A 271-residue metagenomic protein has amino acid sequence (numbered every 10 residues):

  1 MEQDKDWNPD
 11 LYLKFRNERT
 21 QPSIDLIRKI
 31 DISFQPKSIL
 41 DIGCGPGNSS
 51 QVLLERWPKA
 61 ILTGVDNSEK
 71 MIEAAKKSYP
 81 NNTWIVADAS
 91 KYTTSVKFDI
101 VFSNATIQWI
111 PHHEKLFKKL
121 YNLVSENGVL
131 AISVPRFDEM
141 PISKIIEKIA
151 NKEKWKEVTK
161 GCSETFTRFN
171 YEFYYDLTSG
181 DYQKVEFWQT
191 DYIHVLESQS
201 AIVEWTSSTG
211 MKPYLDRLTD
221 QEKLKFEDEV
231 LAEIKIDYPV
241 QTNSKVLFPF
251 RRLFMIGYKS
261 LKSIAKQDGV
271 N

Functional and structural regions predicted by a protein language model:
M1-P36, N48-V52, R56, M71-A74 (+1 more regions): Conserved class I S-adenosyl-L-methionine
S38, G128-V129: Short glycine-centered segments of the SAM/dcSAM-binding site in methyltransferase folds
S38-Y92, K115: Class I SAM-dependent methyltransferase SAM/SAH-binding core
P46-N48, C162-N271: Conserved Class I S-adenosyl-L-methionine
T93-V101: A short acidic, Gly/Pro-enriched loop at the edge of an enzyme's catalytic core that lines a small-molecule cofactor
A105-W109: Short catalytic micro-motifs in class I SAM-dependent methyltransferases
I110-P111, V124-E126: Helix-to-beta-strand junctions that scaffold the AdoMet/dcAdoMet cofactor pocket in Class I SAM-dependent enzymes
E114, K118-Y121, V129-E197: Conserved catalytic/acceptor-binding region of the Class I
